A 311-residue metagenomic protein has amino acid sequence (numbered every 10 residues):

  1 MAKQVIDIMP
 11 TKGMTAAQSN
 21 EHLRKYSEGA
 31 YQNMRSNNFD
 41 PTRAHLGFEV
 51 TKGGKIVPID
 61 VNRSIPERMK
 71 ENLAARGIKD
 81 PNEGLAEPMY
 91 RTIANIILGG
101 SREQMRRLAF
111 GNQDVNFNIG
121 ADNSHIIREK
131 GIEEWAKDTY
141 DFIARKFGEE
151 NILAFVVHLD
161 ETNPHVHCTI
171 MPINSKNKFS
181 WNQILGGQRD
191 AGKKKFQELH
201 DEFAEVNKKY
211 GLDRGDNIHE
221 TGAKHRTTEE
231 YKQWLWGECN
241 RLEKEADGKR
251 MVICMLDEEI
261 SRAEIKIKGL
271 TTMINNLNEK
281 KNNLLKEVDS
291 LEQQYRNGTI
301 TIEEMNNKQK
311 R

Functional and structural regions predicted by a protein language model:
M1-R311: N-terminal nicking endonuclease/strand-transfer module with a His-rich metal-binding environment and a catalytic Tyr
